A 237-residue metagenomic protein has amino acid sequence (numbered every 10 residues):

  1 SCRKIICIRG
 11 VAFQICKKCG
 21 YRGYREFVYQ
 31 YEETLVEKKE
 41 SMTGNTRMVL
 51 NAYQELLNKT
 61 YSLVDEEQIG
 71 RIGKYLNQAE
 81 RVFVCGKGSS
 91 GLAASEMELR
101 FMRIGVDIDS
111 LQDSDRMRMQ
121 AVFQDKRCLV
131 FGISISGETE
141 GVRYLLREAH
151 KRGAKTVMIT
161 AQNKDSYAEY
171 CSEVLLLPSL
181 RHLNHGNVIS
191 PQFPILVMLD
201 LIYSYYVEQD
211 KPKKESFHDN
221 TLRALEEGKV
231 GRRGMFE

Functional and structural regions predicted by a protein language model:
C2-Q68: HTH-adjacent hinge/linker in prokaryotic transcriptional regulators
E66-G70, S114-M117: Structural motif corresponding to alpha-helix initiation and N-cap regions
E67-A79: Glycine-rich phosphate/diphosphate-binding loops that line cofactor/substrate pockets in enzymes
N77-V197, Y203-D210: Glycine-rich phosphate-binding loops that contact phosphosugars or nucleotide phosphates
P212-E237: A short, charged, Gly/Pro-tolerant segment at domain boundaries
